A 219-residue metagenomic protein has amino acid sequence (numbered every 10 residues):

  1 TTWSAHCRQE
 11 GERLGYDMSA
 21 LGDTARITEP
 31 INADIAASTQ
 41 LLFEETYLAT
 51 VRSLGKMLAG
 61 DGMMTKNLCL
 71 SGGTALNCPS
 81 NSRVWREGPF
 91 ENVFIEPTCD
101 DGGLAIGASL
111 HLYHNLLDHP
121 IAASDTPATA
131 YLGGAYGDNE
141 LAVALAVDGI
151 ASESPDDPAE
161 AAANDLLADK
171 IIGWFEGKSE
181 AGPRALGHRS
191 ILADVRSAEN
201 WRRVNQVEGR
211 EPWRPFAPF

Functional and structural regions predicted by a protein language model:
T1-L21, A25-R26, K56, N67 (+2 more regions): Flexible beta->alpha loop and helix N-cap segments adjacent to enzyme active/binding sites
A25, E29-E45: Short acidic-aromatic active-site loops that bind/stabilize oxyanions
S38-M64: Phosphate/ATP-binding catalytic cores across multiple sugar-kinase/actin-like superfamilies, primarily ASKHA
T74: Active-site metal-binding loops of divalent metal-dependent hydrolases
